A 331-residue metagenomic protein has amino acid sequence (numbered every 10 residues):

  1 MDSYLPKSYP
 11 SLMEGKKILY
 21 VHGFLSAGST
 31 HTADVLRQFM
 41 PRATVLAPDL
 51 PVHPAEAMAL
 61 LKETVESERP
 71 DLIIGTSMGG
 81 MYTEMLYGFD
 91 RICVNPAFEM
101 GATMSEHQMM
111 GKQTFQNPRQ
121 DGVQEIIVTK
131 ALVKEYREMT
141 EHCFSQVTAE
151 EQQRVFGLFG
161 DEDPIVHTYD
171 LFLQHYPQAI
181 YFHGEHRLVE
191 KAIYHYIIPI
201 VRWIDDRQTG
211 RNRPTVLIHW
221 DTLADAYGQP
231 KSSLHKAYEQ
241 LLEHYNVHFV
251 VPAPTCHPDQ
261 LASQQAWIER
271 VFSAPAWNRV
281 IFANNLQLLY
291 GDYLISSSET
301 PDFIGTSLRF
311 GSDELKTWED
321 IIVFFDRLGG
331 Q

Functional and structural regions predicted by a protein language model:
L12-S67: Active-site catalytic motif of lipid deacylating hydrolases and related acyltransferases
G23-A27, P51-V52, R187, A224 (+1 more regions): Short histidine/acidic/glycine/proline-rich micro-motifs that form metal- and phosphate-coordinating active-site loops
D71-G75, R91-C93, V155-D161, V280-F282 (+2 more regions): Short, hydrophobic beta-strand segments that form beta-sheet elements in well-ordered domains
I74-E84: Gly/Ala-rich beta-loop-alpha elbow adjacent to hydrolase catalytic centers
D90-P199: The alpha/beta-hydrolase serine catalytic core
G210-G228: Asp-based phosphoryl-transfer active-site loop
D225-F249: Short, acidic loop-to-helix structural element flanking the phosphoryl-transfer center in phosphate-processing enzymes
P258-Q331: C-terminal cap/substrate-recognition subdomain and adjoining C-terminal extension of metal-dependent phosphatase-like
